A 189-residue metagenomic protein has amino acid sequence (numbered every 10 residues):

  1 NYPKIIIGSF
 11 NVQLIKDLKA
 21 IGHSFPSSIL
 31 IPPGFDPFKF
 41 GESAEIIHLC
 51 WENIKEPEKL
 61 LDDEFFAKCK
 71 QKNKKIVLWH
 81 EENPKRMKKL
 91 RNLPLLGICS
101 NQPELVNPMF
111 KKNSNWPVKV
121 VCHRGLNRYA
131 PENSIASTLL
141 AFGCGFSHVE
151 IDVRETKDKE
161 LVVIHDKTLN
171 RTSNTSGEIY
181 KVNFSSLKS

Functional and structural regions predicted by a protein language model:
N1-S189: Phosphate-group recognition and catalysis centered on beta-loop-alpha active-site segments
